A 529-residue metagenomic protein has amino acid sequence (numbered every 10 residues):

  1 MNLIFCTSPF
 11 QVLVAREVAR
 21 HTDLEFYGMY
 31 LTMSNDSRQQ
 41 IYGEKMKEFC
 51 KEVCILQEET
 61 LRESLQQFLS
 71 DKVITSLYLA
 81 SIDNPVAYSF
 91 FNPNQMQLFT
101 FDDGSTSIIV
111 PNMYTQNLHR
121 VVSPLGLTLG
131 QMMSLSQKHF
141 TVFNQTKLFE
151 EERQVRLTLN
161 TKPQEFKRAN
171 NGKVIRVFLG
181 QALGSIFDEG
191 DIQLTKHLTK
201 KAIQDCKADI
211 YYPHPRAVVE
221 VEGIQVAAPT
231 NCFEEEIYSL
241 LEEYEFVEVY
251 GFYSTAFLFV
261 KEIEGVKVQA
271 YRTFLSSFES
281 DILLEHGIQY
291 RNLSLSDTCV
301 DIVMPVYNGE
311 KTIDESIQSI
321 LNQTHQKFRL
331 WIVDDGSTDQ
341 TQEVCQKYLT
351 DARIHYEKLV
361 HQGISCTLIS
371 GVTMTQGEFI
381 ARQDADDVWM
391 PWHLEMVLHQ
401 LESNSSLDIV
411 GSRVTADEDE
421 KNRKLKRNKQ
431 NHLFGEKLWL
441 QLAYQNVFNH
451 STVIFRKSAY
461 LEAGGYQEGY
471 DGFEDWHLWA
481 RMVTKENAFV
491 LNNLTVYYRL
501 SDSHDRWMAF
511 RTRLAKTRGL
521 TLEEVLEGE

Functional and structural regions predicted by a protein language model:
I4-L125, A256-L258: Active-site and donor-binding regions of nucleotide-sugar-utilizing enzymes
G43-I55, N94-F99, T115-S123, D209 (+3 more regions): Active-site regions of enzymes building and remodeling cell-envelope glycoconjugates
E59-S64, P215-I263, L283: Donor nucleotide-activated moiety binding/catalytic core segment of transferases that use nucleotide-activated donors
A80-D83, T100-S107, I175-G184, P213-R216 (+1 more regions): Short loop/turn segments at strand-loop or loop-helix junctions that form parts of catalytic or ligand-binding pockets
F101-A182: A nucleotide-sugar donor-handling region in carbohydrate enzymes
G172-P213, A217: Conserved catalytic-core segment of nucleotide-activated headgroup transferases in glycan assembly
A256-S294: Catalytic binding pocket for nucleotide-activated donors in carbohydrate/polymer assembly enzymes
S296-L514: Nucleotide-sugar donor-binding/catalytic module of glycosyltransferases that assemble extracellular/cell-envelope
